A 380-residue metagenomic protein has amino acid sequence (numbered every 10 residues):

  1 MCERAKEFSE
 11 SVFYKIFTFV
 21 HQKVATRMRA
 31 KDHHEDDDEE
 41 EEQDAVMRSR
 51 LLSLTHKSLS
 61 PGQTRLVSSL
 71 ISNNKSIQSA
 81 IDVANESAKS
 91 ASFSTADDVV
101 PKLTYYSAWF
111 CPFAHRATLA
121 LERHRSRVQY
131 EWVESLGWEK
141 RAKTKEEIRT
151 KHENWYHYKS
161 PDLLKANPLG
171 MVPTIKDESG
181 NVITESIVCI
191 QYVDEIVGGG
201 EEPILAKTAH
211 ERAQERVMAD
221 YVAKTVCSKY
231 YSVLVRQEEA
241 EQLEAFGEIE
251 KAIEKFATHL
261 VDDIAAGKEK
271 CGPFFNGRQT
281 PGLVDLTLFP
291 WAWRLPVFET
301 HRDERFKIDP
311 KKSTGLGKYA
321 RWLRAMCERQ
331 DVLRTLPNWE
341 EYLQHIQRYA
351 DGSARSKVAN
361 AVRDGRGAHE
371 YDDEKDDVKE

Functional and structural regions predicted by a protein language model:
F13-V24, D37-D38, R50-F274, S353 (+1 more regions): GST-like domain detector, emphasizing the conserved glutathione-binding G-site in the N-terminal thioredoxin-like
H34-D38, D44: Acidic/polar hotspots within intrinsically disordered regions
P161-D162, R236-Q237, D303-K312: Short helix/strand-bridging catalytic loops that position acidic/His residues to coordinate divalent metals and engage
T258-G277, T300-R302, R329-L336: Surface-exposed helix-capping loop/turn segments at secondary-structure junctions
N276-D303, K312-K318, M326: GST superfamily/GST-like fold recognition
T314-Q347: A contiguous, mid-protein "functional segment" used to position or interact with cofactors/ions or partner subunits
